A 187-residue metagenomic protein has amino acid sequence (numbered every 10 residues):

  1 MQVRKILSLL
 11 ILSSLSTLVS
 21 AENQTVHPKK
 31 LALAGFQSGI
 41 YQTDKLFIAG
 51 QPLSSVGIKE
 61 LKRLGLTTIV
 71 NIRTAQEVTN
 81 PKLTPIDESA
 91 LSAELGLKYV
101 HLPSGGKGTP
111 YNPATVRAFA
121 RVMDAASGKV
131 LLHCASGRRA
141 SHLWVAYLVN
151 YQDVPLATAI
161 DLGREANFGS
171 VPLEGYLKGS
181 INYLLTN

Functional and structural regions predicted by a protein language model:
M1-L7: Bacterial N-terminal signal peptides that target proteins for export
R4, R73, R138-R139: Basic side chains
L7-S8, Q76, S141-H142: Sequence-pattern detector for short linear motifs and compositional/periodic biases rather than a specific fold
S8-T17: Bacterial N-terminal signal peptides
S16, R138-A140, V149: Short Gly/Pro-enriched loop/turn and capping motifs at secondary-structure junctions
S20-V130, V145-N187: Cys-dependent protein tyrosine phosphatase-like superfamily
L131-S141: A phosphate-binding catalytic loop at a beta-strand-loop-alpha-helix junction that coordinates phosphoryl groups
